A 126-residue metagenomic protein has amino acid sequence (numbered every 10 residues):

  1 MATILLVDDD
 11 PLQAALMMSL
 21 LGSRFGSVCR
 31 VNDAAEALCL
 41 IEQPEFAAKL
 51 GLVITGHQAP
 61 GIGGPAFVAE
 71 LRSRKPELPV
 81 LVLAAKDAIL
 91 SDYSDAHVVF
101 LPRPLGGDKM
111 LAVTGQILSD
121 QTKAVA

Functional and structural regions predicted by a protein language model:
D8-D10, G56, R103: Acidic di-acidic motifs
P11-R30: Two-component/phosphorelay signaling modules centered on CheY-like receiver
M18, L105-L118, T122-V125: C-terminal output helix
R30-L52: Acidic, metal-coordinating helix/loop segments flanking the phosphotransfer/catalytic sites of two-component signaling
A48-L50, I54-L71: Conserved phosphotransfer microenvironments
G64, E70, D92-P102: As written
L81-A84: Hydrophobic/aromatic residues positioned on beta-strands within the core alpha/beta folds
